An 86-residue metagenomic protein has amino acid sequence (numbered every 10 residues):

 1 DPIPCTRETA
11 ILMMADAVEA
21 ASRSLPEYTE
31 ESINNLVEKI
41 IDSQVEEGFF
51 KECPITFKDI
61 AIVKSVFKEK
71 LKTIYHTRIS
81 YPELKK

Functional and structural regions predicted by a protein language model:
D1-K86: Terminal helices and disordered tails flanking the catalytic cores of nucleotide-processing hydrolases
